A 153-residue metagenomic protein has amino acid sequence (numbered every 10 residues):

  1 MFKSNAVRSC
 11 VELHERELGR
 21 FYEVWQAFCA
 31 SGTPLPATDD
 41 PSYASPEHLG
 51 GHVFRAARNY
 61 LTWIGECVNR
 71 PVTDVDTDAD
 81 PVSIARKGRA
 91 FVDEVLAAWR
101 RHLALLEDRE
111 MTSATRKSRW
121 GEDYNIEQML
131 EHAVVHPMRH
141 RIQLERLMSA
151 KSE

Functional and structural regions predicted by a protein language model:
M1-R16: Extreme N-terminal tail/first-helix region
F2-S4, D40, T73-D76, D80 (+2 more regions): Serine/threonine-rich low-complexity intrinsically disordered regions
K3-A6, S42, I84, I126: Residue-level recognition of alpha-helical structural elements
H14-Q26, A79-K117, Y124-M138, Q143: Acidic/histidine-rich alpha-helical segments that form the ligand environment of transition-metal centers
T33-D78, R116-E153: Short, contiguous alpha-helical
